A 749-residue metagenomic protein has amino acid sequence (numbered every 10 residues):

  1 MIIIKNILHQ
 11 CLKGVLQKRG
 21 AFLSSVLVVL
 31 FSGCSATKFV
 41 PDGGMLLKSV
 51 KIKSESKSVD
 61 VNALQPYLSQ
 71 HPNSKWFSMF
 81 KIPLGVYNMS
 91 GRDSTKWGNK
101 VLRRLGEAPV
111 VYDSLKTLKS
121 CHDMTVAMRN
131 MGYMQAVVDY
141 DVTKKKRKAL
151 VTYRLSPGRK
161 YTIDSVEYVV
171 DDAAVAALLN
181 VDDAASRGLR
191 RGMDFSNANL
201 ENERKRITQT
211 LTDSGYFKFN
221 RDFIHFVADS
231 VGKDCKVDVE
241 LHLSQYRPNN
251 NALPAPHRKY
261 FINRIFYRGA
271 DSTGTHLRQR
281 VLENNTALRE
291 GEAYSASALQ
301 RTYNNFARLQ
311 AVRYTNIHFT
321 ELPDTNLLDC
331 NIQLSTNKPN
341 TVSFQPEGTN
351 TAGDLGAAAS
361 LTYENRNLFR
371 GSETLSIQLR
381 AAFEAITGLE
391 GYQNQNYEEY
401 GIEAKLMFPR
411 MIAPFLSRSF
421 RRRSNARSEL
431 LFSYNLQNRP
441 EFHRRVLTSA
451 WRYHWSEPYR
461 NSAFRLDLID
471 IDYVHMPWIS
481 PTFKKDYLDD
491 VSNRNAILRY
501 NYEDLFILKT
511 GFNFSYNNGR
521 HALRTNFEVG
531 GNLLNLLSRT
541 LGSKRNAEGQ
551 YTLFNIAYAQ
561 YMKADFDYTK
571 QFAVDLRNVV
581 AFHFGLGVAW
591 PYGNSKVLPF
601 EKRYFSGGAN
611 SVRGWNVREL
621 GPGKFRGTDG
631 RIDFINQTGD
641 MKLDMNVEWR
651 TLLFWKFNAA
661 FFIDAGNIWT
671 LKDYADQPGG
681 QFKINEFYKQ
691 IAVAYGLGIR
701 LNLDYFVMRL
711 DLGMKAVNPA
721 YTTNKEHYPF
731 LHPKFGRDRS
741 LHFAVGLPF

Functional and structural regions predicted by a protein language model:
M1-L46, A127, F584, V745-F749: Bacterial Sec-dependent N-terminal signal peptides
S35-N350, S419, M562-A564, G587: Periplasmic polypeptide-binding modules associated with outer-membrane biogenesis and secretion
K146, P323, N518, V529 (+2 more regions): A generic beta-sheet turn/junction motif
N180, E292-R524, R613-G614, F625 (+3 more regions): Gram-negative/organellar outer-membrane beta-barrel architecture
T349-A352, R465-T651, F661-I684: C-terminal outer-membrane beta-barrel translocator/porin domains of Gram-negative envelope proteins and their
L536-S538, I632, Y674-A692, T723-K734 (+1 more regions): Outer-membrane beta-barrel domain signature, especially the mid-to-C-terminal portions of large Gram-negative OMP
A659-F662, V707-G713: Conserved active-site loop/cleft motifs that coordinate metal ions or position small ligands
